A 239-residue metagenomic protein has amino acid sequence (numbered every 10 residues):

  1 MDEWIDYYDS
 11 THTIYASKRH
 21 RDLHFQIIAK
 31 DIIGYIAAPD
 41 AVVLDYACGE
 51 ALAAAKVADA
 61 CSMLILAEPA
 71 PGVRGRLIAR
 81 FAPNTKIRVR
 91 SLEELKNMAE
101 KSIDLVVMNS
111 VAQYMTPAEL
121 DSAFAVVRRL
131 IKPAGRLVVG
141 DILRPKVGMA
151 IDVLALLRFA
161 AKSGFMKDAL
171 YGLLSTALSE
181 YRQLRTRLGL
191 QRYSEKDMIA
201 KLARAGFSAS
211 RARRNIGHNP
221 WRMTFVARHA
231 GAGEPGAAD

Functional and structural regions predicted by a protein language model:
M1-A37, E50-T85, V89-K96, V138-D239: Class I (Rossmann-like) S-adenosyl-L-methionine-dependent methyltransferase catalytic domain, capturing the SAM-binding
D40-G49: Conserved class I S-adenosyl-L-methionine
A41, S62, D104: Conserved acidic residues
V107: A conserved beta-strand element that flanks and buttresses the S-adenosyl-L-methionine
S110-V111: Short catalytic micro-motifs in class I SAM-dependent methyltransferases
T116-P117: Helix-capping/helix-break motifs at membrane-protein junctions, especially on the cytosolic side just before or after
D121-P133: A short glycine-rich, Lys/Arg-flanked "PGG" loop and its adjoining helix->strand segment in the class I
